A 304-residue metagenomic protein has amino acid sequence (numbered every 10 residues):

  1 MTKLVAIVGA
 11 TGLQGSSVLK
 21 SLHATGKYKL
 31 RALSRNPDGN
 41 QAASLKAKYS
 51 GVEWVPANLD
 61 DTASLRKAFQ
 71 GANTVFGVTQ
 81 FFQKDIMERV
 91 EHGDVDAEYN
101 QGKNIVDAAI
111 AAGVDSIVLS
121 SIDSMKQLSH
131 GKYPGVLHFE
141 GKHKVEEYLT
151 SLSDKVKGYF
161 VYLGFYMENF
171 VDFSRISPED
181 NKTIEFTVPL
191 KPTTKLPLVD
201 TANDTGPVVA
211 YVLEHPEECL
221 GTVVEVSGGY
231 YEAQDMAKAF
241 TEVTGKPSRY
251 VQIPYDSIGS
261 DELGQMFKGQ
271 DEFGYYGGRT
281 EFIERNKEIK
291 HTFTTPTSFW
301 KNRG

Functional and structural regions predicted by a protein language model:
T2-A47, D60-A63, A68-Q70, G77-Y99 (+3 more regions): Oxidoreductase cofactor-interface core, primarily capturing Rossmann-like NAD(P)-dependent enzymes
A57: Cofactor-binding loops of NAD(P)H-dependent oxidoreductases, dominated by short-chain dehydrogenase/reductases
C219, T244, P254-G304: A hydrophobic C-terminal alpha-helical subdomain
Y250-V251: Double-stranded beta-helix
